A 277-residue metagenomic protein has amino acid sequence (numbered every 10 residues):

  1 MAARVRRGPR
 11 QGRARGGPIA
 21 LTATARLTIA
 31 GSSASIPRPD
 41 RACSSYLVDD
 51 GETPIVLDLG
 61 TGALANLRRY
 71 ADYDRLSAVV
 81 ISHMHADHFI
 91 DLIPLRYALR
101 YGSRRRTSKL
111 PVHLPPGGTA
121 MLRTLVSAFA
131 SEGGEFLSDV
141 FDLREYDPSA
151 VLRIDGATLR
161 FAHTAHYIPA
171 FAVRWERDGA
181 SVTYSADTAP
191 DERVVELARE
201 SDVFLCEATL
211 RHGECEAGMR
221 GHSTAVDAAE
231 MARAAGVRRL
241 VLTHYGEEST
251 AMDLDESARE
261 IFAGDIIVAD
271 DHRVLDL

Functional and structural regions predicted by a protein language model:
M1-P18: Compositionally biased, low-complexity flexible segments
I19-A71, A170-A186, V203: Conserved beta-strand hairpin/beta-sheet module of binuclear metal-dependent hydrolase folds, prominently
L27, Y46, D58, L67 (+8 more regions): Divalent metal-coordination and catalytic microenvironments
V56-G60, S77-M84, P115, T183-A186 (+3 more regions): Active-site neighborhood of phospho(di)ester-bond hydrolases with catalytic His/Asp-centered motifs
T61-H113: Active-site metal-binding motif and surrounding structural segment of the metallo-beta-lactamase
Y101-F141: Acidic/polar short surface loop at catalytic or gating sites that assists cofactor/ion binding and chemistry
R144-E200: Catalytic core of the metallo-beta-lactamase
A189-L275: Cap/insert and terminal regions of metallo-dependent hydrolase folds
